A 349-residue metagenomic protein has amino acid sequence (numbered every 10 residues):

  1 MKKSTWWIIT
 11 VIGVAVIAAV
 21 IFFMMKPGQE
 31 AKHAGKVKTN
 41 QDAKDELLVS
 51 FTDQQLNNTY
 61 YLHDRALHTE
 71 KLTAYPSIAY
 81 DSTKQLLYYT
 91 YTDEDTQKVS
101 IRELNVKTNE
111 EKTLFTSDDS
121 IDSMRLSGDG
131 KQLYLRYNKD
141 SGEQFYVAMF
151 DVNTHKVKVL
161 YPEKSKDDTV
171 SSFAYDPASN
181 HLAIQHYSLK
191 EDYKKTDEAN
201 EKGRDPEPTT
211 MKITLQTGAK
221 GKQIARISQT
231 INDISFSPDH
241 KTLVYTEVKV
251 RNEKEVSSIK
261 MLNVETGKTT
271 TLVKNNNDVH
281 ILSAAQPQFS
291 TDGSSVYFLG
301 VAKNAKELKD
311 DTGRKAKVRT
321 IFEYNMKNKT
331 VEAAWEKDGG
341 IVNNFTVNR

Functional and structural regions predicted by a protein language model:
M1-V14: N-terminal Sec-pathway targeting helices
Q29-T69: An edge-strand/N-cap motif at the start of beta-rich repeat modules
K36-K44, I78-L86, M124-Q132, F173-L182 (+3 more regions): Blade-terminus and WD-like Trp-Asp/Gly-His loop motifs, strongest in beta-propeller folds
V37, T59-S77, E103-D122, V152-V170 (+3 more regions): Multi-bladed beta-propeller domains
L47-F51, L87-T90, Q132-R136, H181-H186 (+2 more regions): Residue position within the beta-strands of beta-propeller blades
T92, N138-K139, Q185-D205, T246-V256 (+1 more regions): Short, conserved, GDST-rich strand-edge loop motifs in beta-rich repeat architectures
K98-S100, Q144-Y146, D205-T209, V256-S258 (+1 more regions): A detector of repeated loop/turn-to-beta-strand junctions in beta-rich toroidal repeat architectures
E163-Q229, F236, V250-N252: Solenoidal tandem-repeat scaffolds enriched in leucines and small polar residues
